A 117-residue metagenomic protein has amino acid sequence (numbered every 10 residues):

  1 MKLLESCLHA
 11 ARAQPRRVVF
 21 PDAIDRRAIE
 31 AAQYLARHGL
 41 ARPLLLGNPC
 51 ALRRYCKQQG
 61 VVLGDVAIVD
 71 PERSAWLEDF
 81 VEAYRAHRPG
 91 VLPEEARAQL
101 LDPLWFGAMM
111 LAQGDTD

Functional and structural regions predicted by a protein language model:
M1-D117: Contiguous, glycine/small-aliphatic-enriched amphipathic segments in soluble metabolic enzymes
